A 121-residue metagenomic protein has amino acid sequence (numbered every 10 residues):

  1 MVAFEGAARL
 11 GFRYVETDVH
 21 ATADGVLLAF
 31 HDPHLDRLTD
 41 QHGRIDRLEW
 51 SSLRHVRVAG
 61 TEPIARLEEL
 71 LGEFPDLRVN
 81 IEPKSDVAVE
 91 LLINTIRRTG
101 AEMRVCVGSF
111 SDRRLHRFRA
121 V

Functional and structural regions predicted by a protein language model:
M1-V121: Phosphate-group recognition and catalysis centered on beta-loop-alpha active-site segments
